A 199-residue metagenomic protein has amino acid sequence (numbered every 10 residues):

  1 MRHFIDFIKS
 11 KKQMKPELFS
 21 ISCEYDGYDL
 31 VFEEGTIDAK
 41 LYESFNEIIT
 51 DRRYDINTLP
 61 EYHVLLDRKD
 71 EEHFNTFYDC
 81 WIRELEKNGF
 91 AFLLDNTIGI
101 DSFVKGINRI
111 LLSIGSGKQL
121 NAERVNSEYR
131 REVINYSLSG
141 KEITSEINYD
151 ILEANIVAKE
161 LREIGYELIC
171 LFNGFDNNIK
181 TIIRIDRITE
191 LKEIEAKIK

Functional and structural regions predicted by a protein language model:
M1-K199: Contiguous interface-forming segments/domains that mediate binding rather than catalysis
